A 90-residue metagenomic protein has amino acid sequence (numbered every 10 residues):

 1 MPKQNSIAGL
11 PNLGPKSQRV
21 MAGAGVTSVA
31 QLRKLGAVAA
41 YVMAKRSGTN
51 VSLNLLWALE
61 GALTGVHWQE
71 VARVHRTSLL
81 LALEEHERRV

Functional and structural regions predicted by a protein language model:
M1-P11, P15-V90: C-terminal extensions
